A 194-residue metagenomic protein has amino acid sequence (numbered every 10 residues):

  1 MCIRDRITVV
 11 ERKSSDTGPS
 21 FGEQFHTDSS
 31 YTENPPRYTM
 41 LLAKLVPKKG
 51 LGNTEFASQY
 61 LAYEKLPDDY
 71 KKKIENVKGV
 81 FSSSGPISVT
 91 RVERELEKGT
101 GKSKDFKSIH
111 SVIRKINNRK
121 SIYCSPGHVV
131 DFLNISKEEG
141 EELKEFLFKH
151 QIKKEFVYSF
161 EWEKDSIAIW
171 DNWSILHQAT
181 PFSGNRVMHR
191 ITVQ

Functional and structural regions predicted by a protein language model:
R4-K164, W173-Q194: Non-heme Fe(II) oxygenase catalytic core, chiefly the N-lobe of the double-stranded beta-helix
